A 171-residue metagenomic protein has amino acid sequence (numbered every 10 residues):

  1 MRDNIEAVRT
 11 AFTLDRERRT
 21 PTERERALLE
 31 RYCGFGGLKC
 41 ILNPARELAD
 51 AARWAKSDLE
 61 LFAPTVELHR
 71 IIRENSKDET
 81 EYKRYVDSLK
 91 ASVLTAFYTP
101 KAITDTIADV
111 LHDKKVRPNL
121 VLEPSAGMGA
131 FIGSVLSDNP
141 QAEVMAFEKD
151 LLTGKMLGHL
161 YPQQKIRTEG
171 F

Functional and structural regions predicted by a protein language model:
M1-F171: Class I S-adenosyl-L-methionine-dependent methyltransferase catalytic core
